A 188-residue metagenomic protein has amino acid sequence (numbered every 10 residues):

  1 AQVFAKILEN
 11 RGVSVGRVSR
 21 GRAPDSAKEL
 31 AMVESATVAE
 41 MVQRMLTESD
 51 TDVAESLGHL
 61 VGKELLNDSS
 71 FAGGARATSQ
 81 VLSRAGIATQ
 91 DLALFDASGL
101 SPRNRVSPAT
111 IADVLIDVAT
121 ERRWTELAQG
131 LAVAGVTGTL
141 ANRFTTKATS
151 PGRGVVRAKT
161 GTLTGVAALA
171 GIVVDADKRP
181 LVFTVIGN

Functional and structural regions predicted by a protein language model:
A1-E126: A small/polar active-site loop signature that marks catalytic segments
I87-N188: C-terminal soluble interaction/assembly domains
